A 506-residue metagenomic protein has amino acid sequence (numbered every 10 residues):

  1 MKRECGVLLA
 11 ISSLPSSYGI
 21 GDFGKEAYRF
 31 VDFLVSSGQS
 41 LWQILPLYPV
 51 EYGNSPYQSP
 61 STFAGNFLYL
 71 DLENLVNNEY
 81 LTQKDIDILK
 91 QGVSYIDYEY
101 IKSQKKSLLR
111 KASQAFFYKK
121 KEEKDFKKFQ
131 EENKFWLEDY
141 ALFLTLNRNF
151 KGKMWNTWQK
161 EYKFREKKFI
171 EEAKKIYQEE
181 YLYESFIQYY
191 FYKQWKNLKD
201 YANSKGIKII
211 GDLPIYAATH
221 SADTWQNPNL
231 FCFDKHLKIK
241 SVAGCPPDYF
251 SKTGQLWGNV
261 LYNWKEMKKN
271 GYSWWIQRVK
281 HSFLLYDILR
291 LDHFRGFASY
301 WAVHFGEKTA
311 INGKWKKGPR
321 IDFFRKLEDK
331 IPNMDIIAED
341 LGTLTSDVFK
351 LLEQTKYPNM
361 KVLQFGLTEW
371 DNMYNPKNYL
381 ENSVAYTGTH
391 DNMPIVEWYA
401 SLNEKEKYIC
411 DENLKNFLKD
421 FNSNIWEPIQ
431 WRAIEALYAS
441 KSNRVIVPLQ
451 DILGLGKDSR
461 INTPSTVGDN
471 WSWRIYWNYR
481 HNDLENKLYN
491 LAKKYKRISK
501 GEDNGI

Functional and structural regions predicted by a protein language model:
M1-S12, K25-Y28: N-terminal regions that are enriched for targeting/export leaders and immediately downstream pro/stem segments
A10, S16, G53-Y192, A217-I446 (+3 more regions): Alpha-amylase-like alpha-glycosidases and glucanotransferases acting on alpha-linked glucans and related
K25-V50, L285-Y286: Catalytic domains of carbohydrate-active enzymes, especially glycoside hydrolases
V35, W195-N203, E328, L352-E353: Surface-exposed amphipathic alpha-helices with a cationic face
L45, K208-I210, P214, I288 (+1 more regions): Outer-envelope exported proteins of Gram-negative bacteria
E184, Q188-A217: Conserved, well-ordered alpha-helix/loop/beta-strand core segments that scaffold catalytic motifs
L455-N504: Structured C-terminal cap/extension of enzyme domains
